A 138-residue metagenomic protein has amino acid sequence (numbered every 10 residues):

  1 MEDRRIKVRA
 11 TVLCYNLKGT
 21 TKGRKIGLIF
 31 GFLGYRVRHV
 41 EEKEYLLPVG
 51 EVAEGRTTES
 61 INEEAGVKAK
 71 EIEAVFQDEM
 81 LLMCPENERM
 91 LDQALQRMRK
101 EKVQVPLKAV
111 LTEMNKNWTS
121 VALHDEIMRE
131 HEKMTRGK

Functional and structural regions predicted by a protein language model:
M1-I61: N-terminal, charge-rich interaction modules
M1-R5, K133, G137-K138: Intrinsic disorder/low-complexity signal
D3, T21, G66-V67, I72 (+1 more regions): Residue-level detector of functional hotspots within protein domains
V8-R9, S60, E73, Q77 (+2 more regions): Generic signal for short, ordered secondary-structure residues within or immediately flanking folded domains
T11, K22-L28, F32, E86 (+1 more regions): Helix-rich interaction surfaces within compact, conserved domain-sized segments that mediate assembly or partner
L47-V52, A74-Q77, L82, K116-A122: Low-complexity, flexible helical/coil segments
G66-K100: Short, solvent-exposed interaction modules
